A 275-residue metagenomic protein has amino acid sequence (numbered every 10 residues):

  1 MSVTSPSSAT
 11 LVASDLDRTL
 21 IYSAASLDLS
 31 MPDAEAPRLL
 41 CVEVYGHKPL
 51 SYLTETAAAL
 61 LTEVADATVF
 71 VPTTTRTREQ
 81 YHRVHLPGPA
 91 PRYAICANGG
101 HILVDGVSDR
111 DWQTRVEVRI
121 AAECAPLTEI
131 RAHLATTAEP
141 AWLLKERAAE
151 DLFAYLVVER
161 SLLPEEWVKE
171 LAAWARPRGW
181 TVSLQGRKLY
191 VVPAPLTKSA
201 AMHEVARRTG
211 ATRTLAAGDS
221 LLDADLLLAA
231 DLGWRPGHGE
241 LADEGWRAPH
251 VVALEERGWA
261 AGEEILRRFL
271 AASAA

Functional and structural regions predicted by a protein language model:
S2-P72, H82: Active-site neighborhood of HAD-like aspartate-dependent phosphohydrolases
A9, A67-T68, P91, N98 (+3 more regions): Short, well-ordered alpha-helix to beta-strand connector turns
S23-A24, Y81-V84, D105-G106, D225-L226 (+1 more regions): Short glycine-/acidic-enriched loop or helix-start segments at secondary-structure transitions that form or flank
D28, V192, S199-A275: Mg2+-dependent phosphoryl-transfer enzymes with acidic/Ser/Thr/Gly-rich catalytic loops
D28-P32, G88-A90, G233: Glycine-rich, phosphate-binding/catalytic loops in enzymes
K48-E55, V192-L196, E256: Conserved phosphate-coordination/catalytic loops
P49-T136: Active-site phosphate-binding/coordination module
R131-L215, S220-A229: Conserved acidic, metal-coordinating active-site core of Asp-based, Mg2+-dependent phosphoryl-transfer enzymes
